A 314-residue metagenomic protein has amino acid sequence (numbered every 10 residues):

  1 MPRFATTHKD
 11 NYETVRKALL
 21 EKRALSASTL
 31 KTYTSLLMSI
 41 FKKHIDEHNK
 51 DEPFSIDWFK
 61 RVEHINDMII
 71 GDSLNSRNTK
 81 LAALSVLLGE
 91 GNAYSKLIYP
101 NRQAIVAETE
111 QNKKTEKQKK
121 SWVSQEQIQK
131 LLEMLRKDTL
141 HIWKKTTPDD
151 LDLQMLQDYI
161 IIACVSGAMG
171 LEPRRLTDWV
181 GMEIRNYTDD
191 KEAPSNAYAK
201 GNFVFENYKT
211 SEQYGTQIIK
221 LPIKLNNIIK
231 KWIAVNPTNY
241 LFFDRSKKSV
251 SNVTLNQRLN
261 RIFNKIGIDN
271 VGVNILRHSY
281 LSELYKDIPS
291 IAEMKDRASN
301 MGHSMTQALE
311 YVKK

Functional and structural regions predicted by a protein language model:
M1-E21: N-terminal DNA-binding module of tyrosine recombinases/phage integrases
E21-Q103: Non-catalytic DNA-binding core/recognition domains of DNA-processing enzymes
S95-K144: Flexible interdomain linker/hinge and immediately adjacent N-terminus of the catalytic tyrosine-recombinase domain
Q129-L176: Basic, Lys/Arg- and aromatic-enriched nucleic-acid-binding interface segment
M155, C164-Y187, D287-I291, M301-H303: A short, glycine-centered helix-capping/turn motif at helix boundaries that positions DNA-contacting or catalytic
T177-L225: Conserved tyrosine-mediated DNA breakage-rejoining catalytic core shared by Y-recombinases
K220-Y280, Y285: Active-site/catalytic core of tyrosine-dependent DNA strand-transfer enzymes
N270, S290-K313: Short, polar N-cap/turn motifs at the start of nucleic acid-interacting alpha helices
